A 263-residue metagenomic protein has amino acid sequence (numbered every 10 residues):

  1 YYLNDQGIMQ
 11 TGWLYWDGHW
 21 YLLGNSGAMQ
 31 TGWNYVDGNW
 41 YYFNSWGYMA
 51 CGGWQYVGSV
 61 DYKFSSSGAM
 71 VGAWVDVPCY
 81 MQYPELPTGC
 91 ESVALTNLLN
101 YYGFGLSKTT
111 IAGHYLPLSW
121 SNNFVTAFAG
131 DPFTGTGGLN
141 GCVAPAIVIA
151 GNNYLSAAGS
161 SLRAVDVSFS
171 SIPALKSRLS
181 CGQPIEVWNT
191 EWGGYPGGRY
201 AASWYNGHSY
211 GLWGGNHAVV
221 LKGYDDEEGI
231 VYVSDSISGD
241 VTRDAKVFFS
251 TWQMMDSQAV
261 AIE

Functional and structural regions predicted by a protein language model:
Y1-G72: Extracellular adhesion/carbohydrate-binding repeat motifs centered on closely spaced tryptophans
G7, G27, G47, G68 (+5 more regions): A mature extracytoplasmic/lumenal domain signature
A69-I149, E191-G193, R199-Y205, S209-W213 (+1 more regions): Active-site-adjacent structural segments surrounding the nucleophilic cysteine of cysteine proteases and isopeptidases
G89-E91, R163-D166, P184-N189, V220 (+2 more regions): Structural recognition of the beta-strand scaffold that forms the well-ordered cores of secreted hydrolase catalytic
F104-A112, G159-F169: Surface-exposed patches in mature extracellular/periplasmic domains of secreted proteins
A158-L162, S180-E186, E227-I230, D256-Q258: Loop/turn elements at helix/coil->beta-strand transitions in domains of secreted/extracellular proteins
V167-S177: A Trp-anchored, charged/polar loop motif used as the substrate-binding/catalytic surface of acyl/ester-handling
A201-W213, V219-E263: Noncatalytic regulatory segments and standalone regulatory/sensor domains
